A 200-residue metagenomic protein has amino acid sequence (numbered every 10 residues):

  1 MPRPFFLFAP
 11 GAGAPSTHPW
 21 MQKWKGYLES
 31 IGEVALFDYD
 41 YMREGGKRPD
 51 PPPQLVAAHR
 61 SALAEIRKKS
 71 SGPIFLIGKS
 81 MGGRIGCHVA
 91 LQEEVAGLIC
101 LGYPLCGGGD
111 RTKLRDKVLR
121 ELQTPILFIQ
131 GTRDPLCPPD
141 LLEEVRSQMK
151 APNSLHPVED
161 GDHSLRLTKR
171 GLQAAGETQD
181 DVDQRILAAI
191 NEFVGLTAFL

Functional and structural regions predicted by a protein language model:
P2-I74, I85, L165-A175: Serine-hydrolase catalytic machinery in alpha/beta-hydrolase-like enzymes
L7-G11, G102, Q130: The conserved beta1-alpha1 loop
T17, P135-L141: Conserved alpha/beta-hydrolase "acid-adjacent" motif
P73-G78, L101: Short beta-strand immediately N-terminal to the catalytic nucleophile in serine-hydrolase-like folds
G78-G82, G86: Gly/Ala-rich beta-loop-alpha elbow adjacent to hydrolase catalytic centers
E94-G109: A conserved short beta-strand
E121-Q123, F128-Q130, D134: Short beta-strand/loop motif that positions the catalytic acidic residue of the alpha/beta-hydrolase fold
N153-L200: C-terminal catalytic histidine-bearing segment of alpha/beta-hydrolase fold enzymes
